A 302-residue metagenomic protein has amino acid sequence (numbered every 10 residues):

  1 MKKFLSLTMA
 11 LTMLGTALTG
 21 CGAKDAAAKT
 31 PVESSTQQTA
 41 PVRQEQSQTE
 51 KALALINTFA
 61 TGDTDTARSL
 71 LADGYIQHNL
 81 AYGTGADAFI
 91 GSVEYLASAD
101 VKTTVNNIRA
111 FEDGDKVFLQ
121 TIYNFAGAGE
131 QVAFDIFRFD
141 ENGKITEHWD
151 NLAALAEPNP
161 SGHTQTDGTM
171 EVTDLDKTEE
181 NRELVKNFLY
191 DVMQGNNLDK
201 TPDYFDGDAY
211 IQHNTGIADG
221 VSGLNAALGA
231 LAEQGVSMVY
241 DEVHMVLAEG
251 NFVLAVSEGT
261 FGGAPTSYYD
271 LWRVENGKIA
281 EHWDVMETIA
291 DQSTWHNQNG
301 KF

Functional and structural regions predicted by a protein language model:
M1-F4: Positively charged n-region of N-terminal signal peptides that target proteins for export
L7-M13: Sec-dependent N-terminal signal peptides
L14-G15, S293: Hydrophobic alpha-helical membrane context
T16-G20: C-terminal motif of bacterial Sec signal peptides marking the signal peptidase cleavage site
G22-F302: C-terminal and inter-domain tail/linker signature
